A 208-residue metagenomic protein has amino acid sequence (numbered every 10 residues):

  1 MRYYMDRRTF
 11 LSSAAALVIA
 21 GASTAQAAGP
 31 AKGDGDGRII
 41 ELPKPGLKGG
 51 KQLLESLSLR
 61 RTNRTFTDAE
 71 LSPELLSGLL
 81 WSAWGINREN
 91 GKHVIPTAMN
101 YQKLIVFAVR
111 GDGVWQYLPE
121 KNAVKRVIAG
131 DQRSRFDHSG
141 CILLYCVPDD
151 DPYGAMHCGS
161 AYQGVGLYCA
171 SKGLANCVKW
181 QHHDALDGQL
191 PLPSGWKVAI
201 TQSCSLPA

Functional and structural regions predicted by a protein language model:
R2-V18: N-terminal secretory signal peptides and thylakoid transit peptides that target proteins across membranes
S12-L17, A27-S139: N-terminal amphipathic, basic helical "cap/leader" segment at the start of enzyme domains
R60, L79, V106, C141-Q189: Small-aliphatic-rich amphipathic alpha-helix that forms the alpha element of a beta-alpha
Q116, I142, T201-S203: Conserved hydrophobic/aromatic beta-strand scaffold that supports enzyme active sites
H138-G140, W196-K197: Short coil/turn connectors at secondary-structure junctions
L192-A208: A glycine-rich helix N-cap at a beta->alpha junction
